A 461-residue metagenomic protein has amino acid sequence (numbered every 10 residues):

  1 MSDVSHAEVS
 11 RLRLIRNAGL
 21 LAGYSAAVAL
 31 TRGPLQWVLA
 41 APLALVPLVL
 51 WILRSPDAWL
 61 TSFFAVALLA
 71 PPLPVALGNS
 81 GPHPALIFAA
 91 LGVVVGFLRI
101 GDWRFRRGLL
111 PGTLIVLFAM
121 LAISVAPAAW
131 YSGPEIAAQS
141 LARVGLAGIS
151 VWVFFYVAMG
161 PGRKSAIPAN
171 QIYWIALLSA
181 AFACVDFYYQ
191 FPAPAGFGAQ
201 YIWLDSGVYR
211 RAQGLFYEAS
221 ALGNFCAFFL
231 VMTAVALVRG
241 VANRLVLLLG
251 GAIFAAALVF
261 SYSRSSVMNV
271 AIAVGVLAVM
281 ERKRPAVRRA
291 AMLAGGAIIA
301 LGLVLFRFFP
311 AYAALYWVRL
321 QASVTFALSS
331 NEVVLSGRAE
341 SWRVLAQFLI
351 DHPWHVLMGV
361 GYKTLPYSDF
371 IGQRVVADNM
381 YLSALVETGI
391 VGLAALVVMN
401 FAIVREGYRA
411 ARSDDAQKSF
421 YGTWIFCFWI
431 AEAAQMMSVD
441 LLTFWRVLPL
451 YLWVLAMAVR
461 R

Functional and structural regions predicted by a protein language model:
M1-A126, N170, A236-R244, R289 (+4 more regions): Transmembrane signal-anchor hairpin modules in multi-pass inner-membrane enzymes, especially those that act on
S25, V231, A271, A286 (+1 more regions): Transmembrane alpha-helices of multi-pass inner-membrane enzymes
A27-V38, V75-P84, A138-A142, F216-N224 (+4 more regions): Helix-loop-helix junctions and helix-breaking kinks within/between transmembrane helices of multi-pass membrane
L45-V49, A122-A126, W152, A169-Q200 (+2 more regions): Alpha-helical transmembrane segments of multi-pass inner-membrane proteins
P82-G92, G112-V125, P134-M159, A176: Aromatic-anchored transmembrane helix interface
A181, F187-F191, S261, A278-S329 (+1 more regions): A membrane-periplasm/extracellular boundary helix in multi-pass inner-membrane enzymes that assemble envelope glycans
A193, F197, L328-T388, G407-R412: Long extracytoplasmic/lumenal interhelical loops at the membrane interface of multi-pass membrane proteins
V246, A271, A278-V279, E387-A433: Hydrophobic transmembrane alpha-helices and their immediate junctions
